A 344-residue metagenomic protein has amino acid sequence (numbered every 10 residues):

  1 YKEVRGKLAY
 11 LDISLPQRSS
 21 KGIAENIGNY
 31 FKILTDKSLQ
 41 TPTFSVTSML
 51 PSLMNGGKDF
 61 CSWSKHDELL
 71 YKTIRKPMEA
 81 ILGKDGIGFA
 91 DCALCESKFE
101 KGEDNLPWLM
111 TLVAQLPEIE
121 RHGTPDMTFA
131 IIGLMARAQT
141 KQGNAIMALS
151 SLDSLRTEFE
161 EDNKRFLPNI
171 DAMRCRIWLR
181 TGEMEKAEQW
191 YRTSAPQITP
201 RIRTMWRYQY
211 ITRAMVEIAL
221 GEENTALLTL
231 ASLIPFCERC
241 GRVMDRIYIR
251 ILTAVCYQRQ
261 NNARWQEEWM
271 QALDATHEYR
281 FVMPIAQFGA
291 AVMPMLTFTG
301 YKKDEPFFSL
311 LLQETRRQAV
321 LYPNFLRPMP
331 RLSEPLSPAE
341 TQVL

Functional and structural regions predicted by a protein language model:
Y1, Q17-L34, D59-I74, E100-A114 (+4 more regions): Helix-turn-helix repeat elements of alpha-solenoid scaffolds
K2-K7, K37-M54, M78-L94, I119-L134 (+7 more regions): Alpha-solenoid helical repeat architecture
L8-I13, E340-L344: Short alpha-helical "packing" element that flanks the helix-turn-helix/winged-helix DNA-binding module
I13-P16, S97-F99, A138, I177 (+2 more regions): Residue-level signature for tetratricopeptide repeat
F31-K32, W265-F281, P306, R316: TPR/TPR-like (Sel1-like) alpha-helical repeat modules
T204-L227: Alpha-helical adaptor scaffolds
D304-N324: Long, highly charged low-complexity segments enriched in Glu/Asp and Lys/Arg with interspersed Ser/Thr
P323-L344: Helix-turn-helix DNA-binding segment
